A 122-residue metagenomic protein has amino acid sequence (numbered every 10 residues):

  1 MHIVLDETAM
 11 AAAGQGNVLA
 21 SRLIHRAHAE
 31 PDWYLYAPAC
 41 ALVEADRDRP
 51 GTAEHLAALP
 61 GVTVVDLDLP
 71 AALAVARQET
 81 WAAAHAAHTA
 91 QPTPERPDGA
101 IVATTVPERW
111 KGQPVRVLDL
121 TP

Functional and structural regions predicted by a protein language model:
M1-Y36, D46-A58, D98: Short, well-structured N-terminal submotif of metal-dependent ribonuclease cores
L5-D6, Y36-A39, E79-H85, V115-P122: Histidine- and aromatic-rich ligand-binding microenvironments
E7-T8, N17, A39, L69 (+1 more regions): Alpha-helix N-cap/helix-start capping motif
A9-A11, L42-A45, A72, W110: A generic structural signal for short hydrophobic patches within well-formed alpha-helices
M10-Q15, V43, A76-W81: Short, flexible loop segments at the rims of nucleotide/cofactor-binding pockets, characterized by
G16-N17, D48, Q78, Q113-R116: Residue-level signal for well-ordered alpha-helical positions
L56-A57, P107-R116: Short loop/helix-cap segments at secondary-structure boundaries that form the rim of catalytic
T63-R109, P122: Active-site neighborhoods of divalent-metal-dependent phosphate/nucleic-acid chemistry enzymes
